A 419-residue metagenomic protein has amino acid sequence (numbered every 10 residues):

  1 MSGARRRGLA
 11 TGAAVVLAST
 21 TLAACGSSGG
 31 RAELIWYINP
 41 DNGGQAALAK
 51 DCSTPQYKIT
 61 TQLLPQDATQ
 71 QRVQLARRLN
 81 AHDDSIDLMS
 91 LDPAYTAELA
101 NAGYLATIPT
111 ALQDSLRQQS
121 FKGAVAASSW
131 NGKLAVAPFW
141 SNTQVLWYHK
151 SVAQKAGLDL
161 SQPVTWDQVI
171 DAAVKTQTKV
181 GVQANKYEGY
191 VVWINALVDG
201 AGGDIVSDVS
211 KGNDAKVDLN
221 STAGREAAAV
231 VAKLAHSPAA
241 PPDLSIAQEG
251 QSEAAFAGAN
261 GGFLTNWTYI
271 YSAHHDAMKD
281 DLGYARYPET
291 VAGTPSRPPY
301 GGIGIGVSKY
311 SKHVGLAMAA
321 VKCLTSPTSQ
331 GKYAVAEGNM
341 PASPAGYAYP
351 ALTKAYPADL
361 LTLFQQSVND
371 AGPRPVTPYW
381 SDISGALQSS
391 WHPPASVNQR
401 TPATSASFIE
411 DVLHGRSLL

Functional and structural regions predicted by a protein language model:
S2-A97, D114, V291-G293, D411-L419: Conserved N-terminal structural module of periplasmic/extracytoplasmic solute-binding proteins
P93-T143, G283-A285: Hinge/lid segment of periplasmic solute-binding proteins
T110-S120, A184-N185, G203-E226, H275-A277 (+3 more regions): Short, solvent-exposed loop/beta-turn-alpha elements that line the ligand-binding surface or hinge of extracytoplasmic
A135-F139, Q144, D167-V217, A232 (+1 more regions): Extracytoplasmic/periplasmic solute-binding protein
Q154, Q366-L419: Conserved C-terminal helix/tail region of periplasmic/extracytoplasmic solute-binding proteins
A173-K175, N213-S245: Glycine-centered hinge/linker elements that transmit conformational signals in sensory and ligand-binding systems
A229-H313: Extracytoplasmic/periplasmic substrate-binding proteins
T268-K279, T290-S389: C-terminal lobe and pocket-closing loops of periplasmic/extracytoplasmic Venus-flytrap solute-binding proteins
